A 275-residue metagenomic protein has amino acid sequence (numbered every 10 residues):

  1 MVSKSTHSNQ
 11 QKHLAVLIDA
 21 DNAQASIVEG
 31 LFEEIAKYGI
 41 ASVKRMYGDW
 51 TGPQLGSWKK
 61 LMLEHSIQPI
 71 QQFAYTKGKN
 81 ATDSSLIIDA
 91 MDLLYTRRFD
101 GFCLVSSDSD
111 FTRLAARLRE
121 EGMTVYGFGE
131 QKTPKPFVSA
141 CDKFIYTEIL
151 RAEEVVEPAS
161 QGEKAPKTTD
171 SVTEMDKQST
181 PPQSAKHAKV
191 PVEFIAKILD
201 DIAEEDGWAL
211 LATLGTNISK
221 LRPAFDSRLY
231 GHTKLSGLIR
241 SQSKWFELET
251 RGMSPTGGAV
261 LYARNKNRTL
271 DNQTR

Functional and structural regions predicted by a protein language model:
M1-D89, L94-Y95, T124: Domain-level signal for Mg2+-assisted phosphodiester chemistry and nucleotide/NA-binding surfaces in nucleic-acid
V16, Q24-I27, L31, Q54 (+10 more regions): Helical mechanochemical/support elements of P-loop NTPase systems and associated helical scaffolds
A20, A74-Y75, S107, E130-Q131 (+1 more regions): Short, ordered loop/turn segments at secondary-structure junctions
Q68, D92-R97, T147-E154, T168: A polyampholytic, Gly/Pro-enriched intrinsically disordered region
G78-A81, S85-A140, N217-T233, L238-R240: Compact, basic/aliphatic-enriched, mixed alpha/beta core segments that act as assembly/interaction modules in small
A116-A159, F246-K266: Intrinsically disordered, low-complexity glycine/proline-rich and charged
Q161-R275: N-terminal regulatory modules in eukaryotic regulatory proteins
